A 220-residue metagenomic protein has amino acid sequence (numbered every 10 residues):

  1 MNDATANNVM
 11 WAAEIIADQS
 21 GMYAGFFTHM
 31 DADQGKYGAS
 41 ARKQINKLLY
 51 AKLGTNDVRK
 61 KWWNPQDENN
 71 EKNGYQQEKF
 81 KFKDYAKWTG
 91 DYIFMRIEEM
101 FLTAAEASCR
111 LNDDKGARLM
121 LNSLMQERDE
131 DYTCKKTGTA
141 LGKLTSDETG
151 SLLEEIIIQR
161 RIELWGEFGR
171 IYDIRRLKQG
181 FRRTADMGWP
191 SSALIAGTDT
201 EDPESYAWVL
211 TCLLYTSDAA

Functional and structural regions predicted by a protein language model:
M1-F27, K52-A220: Acidic/polar-rich alpha-helix caps and helix-coil junctions
D33-K47: Short, cationic low-complexity segments
